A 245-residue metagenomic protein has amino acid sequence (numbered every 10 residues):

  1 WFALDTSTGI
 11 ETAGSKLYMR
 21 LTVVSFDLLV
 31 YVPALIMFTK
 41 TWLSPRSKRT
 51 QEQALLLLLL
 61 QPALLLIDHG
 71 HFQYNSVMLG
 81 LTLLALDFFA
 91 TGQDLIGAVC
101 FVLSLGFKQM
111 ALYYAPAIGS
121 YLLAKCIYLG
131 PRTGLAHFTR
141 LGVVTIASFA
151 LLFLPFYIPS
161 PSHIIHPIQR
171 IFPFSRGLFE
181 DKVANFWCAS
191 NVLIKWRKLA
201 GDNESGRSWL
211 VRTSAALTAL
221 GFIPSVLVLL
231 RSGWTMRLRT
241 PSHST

Functional and structural regions predicted by a protein language model:
W1, D5-V23, Q61-F72, S76-L81 (+3 more regions): Membrane-interfacial catalytic/cofactor-binding modules of polytopic membrane enzymes
F2-G9, L29, A34-P62, R239: Transmembrane-helix signature of polytopic, membrane-embedded enzymes that assemble or transfer cell-envelope glycans
V30-F38, L81-F89, P116-L123, A147 (+1 more regions): Transmembrane alpha-helical segments
K40, F88-F89, F107-K108, L141: Intrinsically disordered, low-complexity, Ser/Thr/Glu/Asp/Lys/Arg-enriched terminal regions and linkers of eukaryotic
W42, K48, L83-I96, C126-L129: Membrane-interface transmembrane helices that cradle and orient dolichyl/undecaprenyl
E52-L57, V99, F138-V143: Hydrophobic alpha-helical transmembrane segments
A63-L66, L84-A85, L95-Y114, T245: Membrane-interface alpha helices of multi-pass inner-membrane proteins
Y114-I146: Perimembrane helix-loop-helix junctions
